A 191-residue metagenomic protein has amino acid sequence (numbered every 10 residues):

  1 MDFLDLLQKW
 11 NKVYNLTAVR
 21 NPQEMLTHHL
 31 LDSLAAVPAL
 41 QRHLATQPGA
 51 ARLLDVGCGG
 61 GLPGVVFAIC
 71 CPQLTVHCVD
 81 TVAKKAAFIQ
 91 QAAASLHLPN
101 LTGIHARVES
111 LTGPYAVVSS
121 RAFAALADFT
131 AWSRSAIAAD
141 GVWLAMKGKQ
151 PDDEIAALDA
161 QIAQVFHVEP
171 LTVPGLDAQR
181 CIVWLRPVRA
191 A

Functional and structural regions predicted by a protein language model:
M1-P38: S-adenosyl-L-methionine
L7, F67, M146-K147, L185: Residue-level signal for inorganic ion chemistry
N11, L44, A93, I155 (+1 more regions): Conserved hydrophobic residues forming the short capping helix/wall of the S-adenosyl-L-methionine
L31-S120, T130-A131: Conserved SAM/SAH cofactor-binding pocket of Class I
L74, Q150-A191: Active-site capping/gating segments
L101, G141, F166: Short, conserved active-site loop motifs that form the nucleotide-linked donor/cofactor pocket
T130-V142: A short glycine-rich, Lys/Arg-flanked "PGG" loop and its adjoining helix->strand segment in the class I
D140-Q150: Conserved beta-strand signature within the Rossmann-like core of class I S-adenosyl-L-methionine
